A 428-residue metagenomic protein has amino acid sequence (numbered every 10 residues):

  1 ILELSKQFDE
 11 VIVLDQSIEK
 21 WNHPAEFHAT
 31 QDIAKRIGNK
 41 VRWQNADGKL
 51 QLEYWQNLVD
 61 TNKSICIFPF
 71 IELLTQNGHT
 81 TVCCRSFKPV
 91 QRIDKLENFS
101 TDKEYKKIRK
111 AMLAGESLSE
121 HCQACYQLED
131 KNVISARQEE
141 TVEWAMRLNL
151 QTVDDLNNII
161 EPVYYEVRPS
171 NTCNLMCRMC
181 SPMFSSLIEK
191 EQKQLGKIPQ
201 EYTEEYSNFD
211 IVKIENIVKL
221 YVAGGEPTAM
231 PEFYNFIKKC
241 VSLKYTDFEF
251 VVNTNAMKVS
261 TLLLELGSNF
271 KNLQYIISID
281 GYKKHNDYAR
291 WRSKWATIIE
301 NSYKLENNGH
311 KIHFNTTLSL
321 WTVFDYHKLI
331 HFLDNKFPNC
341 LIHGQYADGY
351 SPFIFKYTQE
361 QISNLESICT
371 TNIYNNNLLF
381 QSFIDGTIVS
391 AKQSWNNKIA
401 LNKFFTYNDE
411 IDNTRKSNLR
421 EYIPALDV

Functional and structural regions predicted by a protein language model:
L2-E19, V251, K271-I276, A296-D427: Conserved C-terminal portion of the radical SAM core fold that forms the substrate/S-adenosylmethionine-binding
F8-D9, G38, F70, I217 (+2 more regions): Short, well-ordered alpha-helix to beta-strand connector turns
I18-A29, V259-L262: Short, charged/polar "capping" segments at the starts of alpha-helices and the immediately preceding loops
Q51-T141, M146, E161-Y164, A347-V428: Accessory C-terminal segments flanking Radical SAM cores
Q123-A124, L175-M179: C-type cytochrome heme c attachment motif
Y126-L128, C180-S186: Detector for the c-type heme attachment site
N132-V163, C173-L175, L195-G196, E204: Recognition helices and adjacent regulatory flanks at domain boundaries
P162-T172, M183-E204, E215-P231, L243-T261 (+3 more regions): Core AdoMet radical
